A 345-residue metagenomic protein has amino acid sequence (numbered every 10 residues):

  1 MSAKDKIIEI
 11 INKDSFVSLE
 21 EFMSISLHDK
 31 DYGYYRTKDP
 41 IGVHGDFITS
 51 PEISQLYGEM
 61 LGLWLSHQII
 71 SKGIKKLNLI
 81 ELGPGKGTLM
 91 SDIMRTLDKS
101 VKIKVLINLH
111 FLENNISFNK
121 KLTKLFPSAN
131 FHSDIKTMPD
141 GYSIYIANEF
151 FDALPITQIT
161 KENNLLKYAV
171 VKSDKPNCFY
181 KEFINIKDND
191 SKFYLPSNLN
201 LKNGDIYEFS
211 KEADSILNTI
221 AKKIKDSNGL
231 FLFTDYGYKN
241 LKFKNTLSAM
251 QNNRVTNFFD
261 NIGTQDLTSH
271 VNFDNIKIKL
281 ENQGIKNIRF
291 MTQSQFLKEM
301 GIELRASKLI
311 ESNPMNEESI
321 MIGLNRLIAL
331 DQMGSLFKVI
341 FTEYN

Functional and structural regions predicted by a protein language model:
M1-L82, K86-S128, S133-D134, Q295 (+3 more regions): Rossmann-like AdoMet
S26, Y145, I276: A residue-level signal for conserved active-site and pocket-lining positions in enzyme catalytic cores
L77, S143, G229-F231: Generic beta-sheet signal
I80-L82, L112, Y145-N148, T234: Active-site flanking residues adjacent to catalytic metal/cofactor-binding acidic residues
T88-M90, A153-P155, K239-F243: Short catalytic/ligand-binding loop motif for oxyanion handling, primarily in non-cytosolic enzymes, centered on
T137-I144: A short acidic, Gly/Pro-enriched loop at the edge of an enzyme's catalytic core that lines a small-molecule cofactor
I144-P196, K244, S248-N257: A mobile, often basic/glycine-rich helix-loop segment that functions as the active-site lid/recognition loop
F193-N345: Long, Lys/Arg- and hydrophobic-enriched amphipathic alpha-helices
